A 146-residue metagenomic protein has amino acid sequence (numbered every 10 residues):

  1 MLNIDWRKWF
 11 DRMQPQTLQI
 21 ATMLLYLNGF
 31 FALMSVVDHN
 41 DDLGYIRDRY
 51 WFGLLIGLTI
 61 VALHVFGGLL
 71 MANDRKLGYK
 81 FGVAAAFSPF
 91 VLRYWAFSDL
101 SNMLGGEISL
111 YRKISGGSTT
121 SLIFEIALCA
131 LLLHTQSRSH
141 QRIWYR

Functional and structural regions predicted by a protein language model:
M1-R146: Topology signature of small-to-medium multi-pass alpha-helical membrane proteins
